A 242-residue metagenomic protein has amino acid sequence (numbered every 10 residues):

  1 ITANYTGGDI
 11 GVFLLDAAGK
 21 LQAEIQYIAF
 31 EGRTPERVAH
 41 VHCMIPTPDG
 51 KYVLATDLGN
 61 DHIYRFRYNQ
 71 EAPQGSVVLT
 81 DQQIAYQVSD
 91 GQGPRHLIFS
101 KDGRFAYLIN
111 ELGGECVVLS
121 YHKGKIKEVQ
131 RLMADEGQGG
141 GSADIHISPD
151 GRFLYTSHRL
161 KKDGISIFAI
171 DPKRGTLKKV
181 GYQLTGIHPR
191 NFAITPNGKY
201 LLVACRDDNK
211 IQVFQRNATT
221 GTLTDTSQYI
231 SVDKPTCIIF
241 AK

Functional and structural regions predicted by a protein language model:
I1-I45: Asp-box/WD-like beta-propeller blade repeats and closely related beta-sheet repeat scaffolds
T2-Y5, A55-L58, S100, L108-L112 (+2 more regions): Conserved beta-strand positions in repeat-built beta-propeller and related beta-rich domains
F13-Q22, R67-V77, L119-I126, F168-G175 (+1 more regions): Short loop/turn segments immediately following beta-strands, especially the blade-tip and inter-blade linker loops
Q22-F30, G75-Y86, K127-A134, L177-L184 (+1 more regions): Beta-propeller fold detector
E31-G50, Q87-F105, D135-D150, T185-Y200 (+1 more regions): Beta-rich, blade/repeat-based domains predominating in secreted/periplasmic proteins but also intracellular
Y52-G113: Loop-centered beta-sheet repeat module
G140-R174, K178-R206: Loop/turn-rich, solvent-exposed surfaces of beta-rich toroidal or solenoidal domains
R206-Q215, T224-K242: Blade-level signature of beta-propeller repeat domains, shared across WD40, Kelch, NHL, RCC1 and BNR/Asp-box propellers
